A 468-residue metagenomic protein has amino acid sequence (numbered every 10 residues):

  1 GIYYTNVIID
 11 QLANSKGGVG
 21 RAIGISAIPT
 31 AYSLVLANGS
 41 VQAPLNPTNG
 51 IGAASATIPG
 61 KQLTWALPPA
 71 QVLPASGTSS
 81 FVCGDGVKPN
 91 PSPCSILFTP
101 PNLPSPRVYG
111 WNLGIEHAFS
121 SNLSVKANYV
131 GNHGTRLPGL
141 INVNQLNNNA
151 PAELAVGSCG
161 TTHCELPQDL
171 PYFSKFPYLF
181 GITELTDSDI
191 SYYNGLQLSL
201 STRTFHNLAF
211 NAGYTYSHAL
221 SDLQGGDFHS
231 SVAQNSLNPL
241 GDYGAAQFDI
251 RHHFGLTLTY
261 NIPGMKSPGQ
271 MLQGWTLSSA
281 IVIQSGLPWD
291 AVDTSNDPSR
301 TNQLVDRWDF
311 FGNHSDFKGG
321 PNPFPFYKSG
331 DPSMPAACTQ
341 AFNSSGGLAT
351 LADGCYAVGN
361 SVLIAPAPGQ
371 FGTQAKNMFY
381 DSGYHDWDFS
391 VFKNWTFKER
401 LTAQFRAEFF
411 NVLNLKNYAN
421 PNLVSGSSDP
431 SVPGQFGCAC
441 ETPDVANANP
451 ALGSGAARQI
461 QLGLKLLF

Functional and structural regions predicted by a protein language model:
G1-A31, A37-N38, P104, V108 (+2 more regions): Structural signature of Gram-negative outer-membrane beta-barrels, strongest in the C-terminal barrel of TonB-dependent
G39, G50-F468: Short, solvent-exposed micro-motifs at the edges of structured domains
A43-P47: Acidic, serine/threonine-rich low-complexity intrinsically disordered linkers/hinges in large eukaryotic
